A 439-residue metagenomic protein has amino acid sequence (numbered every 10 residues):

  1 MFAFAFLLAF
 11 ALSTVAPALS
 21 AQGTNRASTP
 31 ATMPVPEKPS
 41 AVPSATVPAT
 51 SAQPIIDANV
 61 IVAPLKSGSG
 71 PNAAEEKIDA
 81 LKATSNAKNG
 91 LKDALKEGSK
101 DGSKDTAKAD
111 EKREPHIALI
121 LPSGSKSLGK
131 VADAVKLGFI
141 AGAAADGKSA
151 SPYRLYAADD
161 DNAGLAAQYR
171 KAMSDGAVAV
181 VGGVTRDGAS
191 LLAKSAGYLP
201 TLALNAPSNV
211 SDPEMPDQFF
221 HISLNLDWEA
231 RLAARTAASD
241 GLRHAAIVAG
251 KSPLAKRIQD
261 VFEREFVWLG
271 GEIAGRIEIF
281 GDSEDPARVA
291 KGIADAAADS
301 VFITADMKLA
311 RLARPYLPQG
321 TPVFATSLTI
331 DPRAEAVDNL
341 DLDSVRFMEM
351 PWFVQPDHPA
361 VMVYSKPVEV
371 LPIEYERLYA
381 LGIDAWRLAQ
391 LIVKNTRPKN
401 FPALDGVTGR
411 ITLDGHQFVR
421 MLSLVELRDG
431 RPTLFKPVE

Functional and structural regions predicted by a protein language model:
A18-I120, L128, A144-S149, M215 (+4 more regions): Compositionally biased, proline/threonine/alanine/serine-rich low-complexity intrinsically disordered stretches
E114, K130-A134, S149-S211: Beta-alpha junction/loop-to-helix N-cap segments that form part of ligand/metal-binding clefts
A145-D160, M215-F220, F266-P286: Short beta-strand elements in bilobed, periplasmic/extracellular small-molecule ligand-binding domains
S151-S174, E229-L232, R257, F280-G292: Structural motif
V178-V248, S252-V261, E265-A274, I330-V337: Extracytoplasmic ligand/sensor domains, especially the bilobed periplasmic-binding protein
S190-Y198, H244-A246, A255-M348: Extracellular/periplasmic bilobed ligand-binding domains
R314-I383, R397: Extracellular/periplasmic periplasmic-binding protein-like sensory domains
K366-V438: Segments of small-molecule ligand-sensing domains
